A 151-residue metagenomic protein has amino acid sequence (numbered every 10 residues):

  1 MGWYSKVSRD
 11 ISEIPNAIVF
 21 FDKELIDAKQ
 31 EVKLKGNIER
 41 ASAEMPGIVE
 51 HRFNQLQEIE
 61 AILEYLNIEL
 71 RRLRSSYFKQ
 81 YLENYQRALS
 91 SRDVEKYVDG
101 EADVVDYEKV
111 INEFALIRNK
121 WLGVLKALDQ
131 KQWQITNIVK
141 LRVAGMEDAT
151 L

Functional and structural regions predicted by a protein language model:
M1-Q30: Extended, charged low-complexity scaffolding/tethering segments
K23-N54: Short, charge-rich amphipathic alpha-helices with coiled-coil/heptad character
S42-M45, V49-L56, I111, L116-W121 (+1 more regions): Extended alpha-helical coiled-coil scaffold domains characteristic of the BAR superfamily
E60, Q80, L122: Catalytic phosphate/metal-binding cores of nucleic-acid and nucleotide-processing enzymes, i.e., regions that mediate
L66-V110: Extended, amphipathic alpha-helical coiled-coil scaffold segments used for oligomerization/tethering in eukaryotic
N67-S75, D106-L141: Long amphipathic alpha-helical coiled-coil segments
R142-L151: Acidic, low-complexity, intrinsically disordered peripheral segments
